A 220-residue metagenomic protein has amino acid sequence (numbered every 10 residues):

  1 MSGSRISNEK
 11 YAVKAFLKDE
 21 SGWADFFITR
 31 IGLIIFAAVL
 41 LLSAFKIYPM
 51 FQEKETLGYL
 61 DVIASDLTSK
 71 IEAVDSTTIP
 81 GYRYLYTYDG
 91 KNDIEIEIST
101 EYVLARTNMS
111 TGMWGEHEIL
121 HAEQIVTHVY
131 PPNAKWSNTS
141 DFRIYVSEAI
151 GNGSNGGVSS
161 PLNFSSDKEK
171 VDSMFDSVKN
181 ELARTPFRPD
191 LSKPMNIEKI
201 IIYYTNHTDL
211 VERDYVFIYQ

Functional and structural regions predicted by a protein language model:
M1-S21: N-terminal leader/signal peptides at the extreme start of proteins
I6-K10, A38-L41, P194: Low-complexity, intrinsically disordered regions enriched in charged/polar residues
K14-I47: N-terminal single-pass transmembrane signal-anchor helix
L42-Q220: Long, compositionally biased, intrinsically disordered regions
